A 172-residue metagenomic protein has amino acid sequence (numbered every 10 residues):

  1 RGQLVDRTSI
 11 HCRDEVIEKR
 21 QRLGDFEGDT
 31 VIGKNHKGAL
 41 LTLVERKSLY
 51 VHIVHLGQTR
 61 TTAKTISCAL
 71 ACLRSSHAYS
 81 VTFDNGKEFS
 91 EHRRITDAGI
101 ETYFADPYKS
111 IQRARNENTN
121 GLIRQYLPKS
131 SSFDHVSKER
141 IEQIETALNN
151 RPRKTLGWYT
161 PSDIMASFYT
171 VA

Functional and structural regions predicted by a protein language model:
R1-L40: Mobile-element integrase/transposase regions, centering on the N-terminal DNA-binding/Zn-coordinating module
G2-L4, G28-D29, T42, A114-R115 (+1 more regions): HHCC-type zinc-binding knuckle of retroelement integrases
D29, L43, L49, I66-A69 (+4 more regions): Mobile genetic element proteins and their domesticated derivatives, centered on retroelements and DNA transposons
I32-H36, I53-S76: Active-site beta-loop-alpha junctions of metal-dependent nucleic acid enzymes, especially the RNase H-like/DDE
H36-G38, R46-V51: Coil-to-beta-strand transition motifs
E45, H55-Q58, N85, F104-P107 (+1 more regions): Active-site proximal loops enriched in glycine and acidic residues that flank catalytic Cys/His/Asp and coordinate
S76-E91: Acidic/histidine-rich, metal-coordinating catalytic segments
R94-A172: Charged alpha-helix within mobile-element recombinases
